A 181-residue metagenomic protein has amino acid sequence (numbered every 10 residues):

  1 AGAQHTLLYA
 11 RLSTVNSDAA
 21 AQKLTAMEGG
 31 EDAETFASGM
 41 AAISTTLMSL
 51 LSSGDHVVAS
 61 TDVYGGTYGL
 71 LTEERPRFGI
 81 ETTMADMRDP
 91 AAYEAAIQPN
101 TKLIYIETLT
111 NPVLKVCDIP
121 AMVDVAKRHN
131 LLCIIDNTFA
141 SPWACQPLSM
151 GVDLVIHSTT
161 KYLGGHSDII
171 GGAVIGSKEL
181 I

Functional and structural regions predicted by a protein language model:
A1-A41, G66-E74: Conserved N-terminal alpha-helix of the aminotransferase class I/II PLP-enzyme fold
A33-I181: Conserved PLP-enzyme active-site core in the AAT-like
